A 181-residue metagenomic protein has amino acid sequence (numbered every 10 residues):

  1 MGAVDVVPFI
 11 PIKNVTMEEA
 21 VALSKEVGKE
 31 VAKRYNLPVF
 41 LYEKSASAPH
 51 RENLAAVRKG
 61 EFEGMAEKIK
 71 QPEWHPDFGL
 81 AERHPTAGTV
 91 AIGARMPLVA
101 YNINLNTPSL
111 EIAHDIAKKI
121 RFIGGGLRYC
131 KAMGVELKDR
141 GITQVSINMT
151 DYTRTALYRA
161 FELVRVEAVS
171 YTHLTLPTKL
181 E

Functional and structural regions predicted by a protein language model:
M1-K44: A generic, well-ordered mixed alpha/beta core segment in the N-terminal half of proteins
V6-N14, V99-I103, T143-D151: Short, hydrophobic beta-strand segments
T16-A20, P108-H114, R154-R159: Short, conserved charged micro-motifs
A22-V27, I116, A160-R165: Short amphipathic alpha-helices in soluble, non-transmembrane regions that often serve as interface/regulatory elements
A48-N102: Aromatic/basic-lined ligand-recognition segments that form π-stacking hydrophobic pockets flanked by Lys/Arg to engage
R95-K131, Q144: Conserved mixed alpha/beta catalytic, RNA-binding, or beta-rich assembly cores of soluble enzyme, regulatory
K131-D139: Short edge beta-strands and adjacent turn/loop segments
T172-T178: Conserved small/polar residues in nucleotide/adenosyl-binding loops
